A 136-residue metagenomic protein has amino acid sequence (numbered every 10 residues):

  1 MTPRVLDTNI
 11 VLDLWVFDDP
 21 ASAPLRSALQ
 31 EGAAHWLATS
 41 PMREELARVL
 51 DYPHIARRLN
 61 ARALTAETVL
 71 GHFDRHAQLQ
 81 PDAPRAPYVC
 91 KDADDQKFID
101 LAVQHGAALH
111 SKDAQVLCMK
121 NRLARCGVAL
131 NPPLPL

Functional and structural regions predicted by a protein language model:
M1-A38: Short, well-structured N-terminal submotif of metal-dependent ribonuclease cores
L6, Q80-A83, K112: Short beta-strands and strand-loop turn motifs
I10-V11, M42, Q115-V116: Alpha-helix capping/helix-boundary segments
L12-W15, L59, P84-K91: Short, flexible loop segments at the rims of nucleotide/cofactor-binding pockets, characterized by
D13-W15, V49, R58, M119-K120: Residues that scaffold the ATP/ADP-binding catalytic core of kinase and kinase-like folds
P20, L37, L64, V89 (+1 more regions): Residues at secondary-structure transition points
S27-R85: PIN-domain endoribonuclease scaffold, especially VapC-family toxins
V89-D92, Q96-I99, V103-H110, A114-L136: Acidic, PIN/NYN-like endoribonuclease modules and their adjacent C-terminal/linker elements
